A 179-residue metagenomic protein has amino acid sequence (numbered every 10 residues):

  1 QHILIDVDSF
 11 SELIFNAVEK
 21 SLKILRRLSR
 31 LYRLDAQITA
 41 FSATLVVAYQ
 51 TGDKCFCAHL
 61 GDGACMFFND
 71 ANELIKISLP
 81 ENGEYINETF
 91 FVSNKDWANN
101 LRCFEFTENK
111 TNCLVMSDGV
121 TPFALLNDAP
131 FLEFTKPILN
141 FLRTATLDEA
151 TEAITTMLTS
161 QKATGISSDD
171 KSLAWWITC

Functional and structural regions predicted by a protein language model:
H2-M66, N100-T107, G165: Catalytic core of PPM/PP2C metal-dependent serine/threonine phosphatase domains
L4-F10, N16-K20, E73-P80, F131-N140: A broad, low-specificity signal for short, low-complexity segments enriched in glycine/proline and polar/charged
L22-A36, F67-E108, D148-T164: PP2C/PPM family metal-dependent serine/threonine protein phosphatase catalytic domain, recognizing the conserved
I38-G52, F56, E81-L126: Acidic loop->beta-strand submotif enriched in PP2C/PPM serine/threonine phosphatases
L45, I77, K171-W175: Generic structural hydrophobic/aromatic packing signal, biased to beta-strands
Q50-G52, F68-D70, W176-T178: Inter-blade boundary loops/turns of WD-repeat beta-propellers
F56-L60, F68-A71, K76-P80, A124-A129: A short secondary-structure junction signal
D96-C179: C-terminal catalytic subdomain
